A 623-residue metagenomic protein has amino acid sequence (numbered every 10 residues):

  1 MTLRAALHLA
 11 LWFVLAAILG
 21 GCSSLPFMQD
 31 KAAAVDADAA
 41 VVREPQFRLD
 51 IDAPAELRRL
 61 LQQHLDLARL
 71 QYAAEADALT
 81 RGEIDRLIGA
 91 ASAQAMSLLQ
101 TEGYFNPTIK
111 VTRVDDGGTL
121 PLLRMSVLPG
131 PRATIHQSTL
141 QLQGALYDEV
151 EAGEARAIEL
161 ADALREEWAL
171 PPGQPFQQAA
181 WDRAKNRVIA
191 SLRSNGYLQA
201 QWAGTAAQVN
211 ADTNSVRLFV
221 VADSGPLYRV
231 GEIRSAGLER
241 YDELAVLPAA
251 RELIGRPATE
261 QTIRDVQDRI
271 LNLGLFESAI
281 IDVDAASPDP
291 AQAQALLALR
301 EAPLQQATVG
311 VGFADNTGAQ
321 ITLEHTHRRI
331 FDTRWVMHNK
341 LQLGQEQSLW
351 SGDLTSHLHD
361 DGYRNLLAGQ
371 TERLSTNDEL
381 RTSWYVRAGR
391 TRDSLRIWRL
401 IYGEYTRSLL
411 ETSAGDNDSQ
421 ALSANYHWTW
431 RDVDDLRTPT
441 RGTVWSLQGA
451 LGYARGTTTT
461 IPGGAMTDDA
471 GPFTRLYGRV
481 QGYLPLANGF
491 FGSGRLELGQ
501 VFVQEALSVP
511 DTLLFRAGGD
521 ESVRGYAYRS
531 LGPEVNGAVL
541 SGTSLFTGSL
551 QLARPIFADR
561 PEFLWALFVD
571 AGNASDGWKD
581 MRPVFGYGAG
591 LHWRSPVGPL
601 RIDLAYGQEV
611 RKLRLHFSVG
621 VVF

Functional and structural regions predicted by a protein language model:
M1-A5: N-terminal secretory signal peptides that target proteins for export/translocation
H8-G20: Bacterial N-terminal signal peptides
S23-R59, L70-D315, A319, E324 (+3 more regions): Periplasmic polypeptide-binding modules associated with outer-membrane biogenesis and secretion
D85-R86, Q177-A179, N195, A207-V209 (+9 more regions): Outer-membrane beta-barrel domain signature
P131, A211-T213, P226, E239 (+7 more regions): A generic beta-sheet turn/junction motif
E149, E154-I158, D162, T259-S446 (+6 more regions): Gram-negative/organellar outer-membrane beta-barrel architecture
N272, Q306, E411-E562, L567-A571 (+2 more regions): C-terminal outer-membrane beta-barrel translocator/porin domains of Gram-negative envelope proteins and their
G572-G598, E609: C-terminal structured "cap/appendage" subdomains that terminate the fold
